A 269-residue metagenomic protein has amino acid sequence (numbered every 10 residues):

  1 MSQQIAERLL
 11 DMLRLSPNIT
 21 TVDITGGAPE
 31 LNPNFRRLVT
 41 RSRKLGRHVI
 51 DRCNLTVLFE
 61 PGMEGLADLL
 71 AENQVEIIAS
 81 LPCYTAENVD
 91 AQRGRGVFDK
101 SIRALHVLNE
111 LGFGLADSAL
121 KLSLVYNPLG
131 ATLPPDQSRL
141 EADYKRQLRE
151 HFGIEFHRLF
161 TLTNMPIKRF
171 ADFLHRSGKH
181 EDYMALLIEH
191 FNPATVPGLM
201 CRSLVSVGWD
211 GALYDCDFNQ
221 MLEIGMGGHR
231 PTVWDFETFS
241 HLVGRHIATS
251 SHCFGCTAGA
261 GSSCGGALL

Functional and structural regions predicted by a protein language model:
M1-Q3, N18-N32, R43-M63, A67-V107 (+1 more regions): Core AdoMet radical
E7-G26, H241-C253: Short Fe-S-cluster ligation motifs
M12, R37-L45, L69-N73, A104-V107 (+2 more regions): Alpha-helical structural signal in soluble globular domains
N18, N73-Q74, S118-K121, E155 (+1 more regions): Short loop/turn motifs at secondary-structure junctions
T85-M200: Radical SAM enzyme [4Fe-4S]-AdoMet core and its adjacent flexible, acidic and glycine-rich loops/tails across
C201-L204, C253: Short, surface-exposed beta-edge/turn micro-motifs
V207-G208: Short, acidic, Ser/Thr-enriched surface-loop or helix-capping motifs
A212-L269: Flexible mid-to-C-terminal extensions adjoining Fe-S/redox cofactors in radical SAM and related proteins
